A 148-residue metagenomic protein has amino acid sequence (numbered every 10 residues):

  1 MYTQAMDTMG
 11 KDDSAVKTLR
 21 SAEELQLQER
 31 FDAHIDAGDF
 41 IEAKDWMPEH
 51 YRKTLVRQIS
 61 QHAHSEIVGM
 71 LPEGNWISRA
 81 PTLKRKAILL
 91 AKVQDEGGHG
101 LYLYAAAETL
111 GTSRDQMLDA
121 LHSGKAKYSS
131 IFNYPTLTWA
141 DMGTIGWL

Functional and structural regions predicted by a protein language model:
M1-Q61: Non-cleavable N-terminal signal-anchor transmembrane helices
D7-F31, A87, K92-A120: Conserved alpha-helical segments that form or flank metal/cofactor-binding pockets of metalloenzymes
D39-S60, L121-L148: Acidic/His metal-coordination segments adjacent to aromatic residues that form catalytic metal sites in metalloenzymes
I41, I67-L71, W76-R79, L118-S130: A short glycine/small-residue-enriched secondary-structure motif
W46-Y51, G69-A91: Helix-loop segments that flank and shape redox-cofactor active sites
I59-M70, K92-A107, G124-Y128, I145-G146: Alpha-helical transition-metal enzyme core signature, strongest for iron centers
A63, R79, K86-V93, F132-P135 (+1 more regions): Short gly/ser-rich anion-binding loops that grip negatively charged ligand groups
